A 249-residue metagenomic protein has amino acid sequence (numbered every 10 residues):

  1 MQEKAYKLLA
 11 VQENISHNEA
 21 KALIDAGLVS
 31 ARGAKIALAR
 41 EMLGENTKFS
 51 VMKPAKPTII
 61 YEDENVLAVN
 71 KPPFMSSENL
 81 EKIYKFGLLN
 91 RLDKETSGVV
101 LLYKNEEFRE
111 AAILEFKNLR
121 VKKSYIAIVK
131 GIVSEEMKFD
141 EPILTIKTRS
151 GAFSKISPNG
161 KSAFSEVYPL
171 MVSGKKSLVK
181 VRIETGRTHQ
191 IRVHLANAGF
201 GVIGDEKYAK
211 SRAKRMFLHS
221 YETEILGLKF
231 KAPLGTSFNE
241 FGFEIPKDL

Functional and structural regions predicted by a protein language model:
M1-F153, P158-F164, M171-V172, F238-P246: RNA pseudouridine synthases
M1-L23, R192-L249: Pseudouridine synthases involved in rRNA/tRNA modification
T47, H189-V193: Short, well-structured beta-strand segments within conserved domains
M137, A163-S165, H189, L228-F230: Short beta-strand segments
V167, V179: Long C-terminal interaction/binding lobes of large macromolecular proteins
K175-K176: Short beta-strand-loop-beta element adjacent to the nucleotide/active-site pocket used for signaling
R182: Polynucleotide-recognition surfaces of large bacterial nucleic-acid defense/processing enzymes
